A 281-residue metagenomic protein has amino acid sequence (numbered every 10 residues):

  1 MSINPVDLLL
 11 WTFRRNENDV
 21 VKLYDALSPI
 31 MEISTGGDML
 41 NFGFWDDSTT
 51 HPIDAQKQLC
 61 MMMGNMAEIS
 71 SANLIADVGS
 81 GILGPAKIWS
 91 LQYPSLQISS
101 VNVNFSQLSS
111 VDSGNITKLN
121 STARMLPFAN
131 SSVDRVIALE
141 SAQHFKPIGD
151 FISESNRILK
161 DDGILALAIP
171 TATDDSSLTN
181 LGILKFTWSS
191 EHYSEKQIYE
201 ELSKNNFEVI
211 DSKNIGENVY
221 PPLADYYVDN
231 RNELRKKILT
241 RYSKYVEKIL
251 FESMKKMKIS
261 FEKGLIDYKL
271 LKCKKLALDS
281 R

Functional and structural regions predicted by a protein language model:
M1-I33: N-terminal auxiliary segments of SAM/dcSAM-dependent transferases
V21-M66: Class I SAM-dependent transferase core
A76-M125: Class I SAM-dependent methyltransferase SAM/SAH-binding core
R124-V136: A short acidic, Gly/Pro-enriched loop at the edge of an enzyme's catalytic core that lines a small-molecule cofactor
R135-P147: A short SAM/SAH-binding and catalytic strip from SAM-dependent methyltransferases
G149-I164: A short glycine-rich, Lys/Arg-flanked "PGG" loop and its adjoining helix->strand segment in the class I
L167-S190: Short, glycine-/aromatic-enriched active-site segment of Class I SAM-dependent methyltransferases
I183-K244, K248-L265, L276: Substrate-binding/catalytic lobe of Class I Rossmann-like enzymes that use SAM or dcSAM, i.e., the mid-to-C-terminal
